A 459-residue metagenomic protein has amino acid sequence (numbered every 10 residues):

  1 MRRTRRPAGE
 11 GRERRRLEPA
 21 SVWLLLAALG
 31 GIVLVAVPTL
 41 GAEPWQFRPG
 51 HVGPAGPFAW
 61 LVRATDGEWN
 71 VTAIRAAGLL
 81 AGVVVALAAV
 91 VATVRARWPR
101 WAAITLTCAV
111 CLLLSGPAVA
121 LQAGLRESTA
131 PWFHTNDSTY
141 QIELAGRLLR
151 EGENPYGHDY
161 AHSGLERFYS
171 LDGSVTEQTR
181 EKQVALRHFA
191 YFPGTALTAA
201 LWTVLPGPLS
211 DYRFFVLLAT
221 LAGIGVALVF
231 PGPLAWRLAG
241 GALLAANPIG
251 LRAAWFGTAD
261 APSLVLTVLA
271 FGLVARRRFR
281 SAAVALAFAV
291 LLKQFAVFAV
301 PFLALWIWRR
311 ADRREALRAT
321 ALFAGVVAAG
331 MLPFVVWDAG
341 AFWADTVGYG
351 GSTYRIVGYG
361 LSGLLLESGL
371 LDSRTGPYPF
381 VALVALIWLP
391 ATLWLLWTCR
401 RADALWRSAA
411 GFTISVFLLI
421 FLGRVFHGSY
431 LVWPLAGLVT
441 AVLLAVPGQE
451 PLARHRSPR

Functional and structural regions predicted by a protein language model:
R2-A103, L113-V268, I307-L431, A441-L444: Primarily membrane-embedded glycan-assembly and transfer machineries that use lipid-linked glycans
C108-C111: Nucleotide-activated chemistry modules centered on ATP-dependent adenylation/adenylyltransferase
V229-P231, A275, G376, G448-A453: Short C-terminal domain-edge/linker segments immediately following a structured domain
A245-R252, T267-L273, F279-A304, S415-F421: Membrane-interface alpha helices of multi-pass inner-membrane proteins
A275-R276, R310: Alpha-helix C-terminal capping/termination sites
V442-R459: A juxtamembrane structural motif centered on a specific transmembrane helix
